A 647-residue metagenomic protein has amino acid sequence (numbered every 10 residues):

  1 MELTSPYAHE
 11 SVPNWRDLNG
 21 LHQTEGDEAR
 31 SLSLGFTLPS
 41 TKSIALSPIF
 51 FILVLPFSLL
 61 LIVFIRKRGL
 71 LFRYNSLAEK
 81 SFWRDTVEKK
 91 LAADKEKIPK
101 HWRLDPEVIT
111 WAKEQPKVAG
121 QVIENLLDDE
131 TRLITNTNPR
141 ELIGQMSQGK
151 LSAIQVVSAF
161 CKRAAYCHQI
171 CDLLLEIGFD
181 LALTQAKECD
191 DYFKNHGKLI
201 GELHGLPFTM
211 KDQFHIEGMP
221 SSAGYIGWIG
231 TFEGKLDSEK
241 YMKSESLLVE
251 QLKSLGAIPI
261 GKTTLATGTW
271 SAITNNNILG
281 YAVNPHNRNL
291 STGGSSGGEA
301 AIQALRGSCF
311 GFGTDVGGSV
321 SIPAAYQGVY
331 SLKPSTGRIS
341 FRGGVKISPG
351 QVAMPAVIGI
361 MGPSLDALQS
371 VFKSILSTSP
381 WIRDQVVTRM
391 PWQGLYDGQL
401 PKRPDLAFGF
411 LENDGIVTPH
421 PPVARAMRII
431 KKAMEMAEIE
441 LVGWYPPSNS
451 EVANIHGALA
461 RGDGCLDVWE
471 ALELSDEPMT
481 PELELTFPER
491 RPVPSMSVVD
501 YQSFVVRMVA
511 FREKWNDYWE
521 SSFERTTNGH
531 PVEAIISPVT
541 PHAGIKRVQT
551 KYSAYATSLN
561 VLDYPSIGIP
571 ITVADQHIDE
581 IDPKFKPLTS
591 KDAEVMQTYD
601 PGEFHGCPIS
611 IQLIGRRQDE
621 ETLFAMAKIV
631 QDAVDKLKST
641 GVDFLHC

Functional and structural regions predicted by a protein language model:
W15-H22, G26, G35-D191, M436-E438 (+1 more regions): An N-terminal boundary/leader segment
G120-L126, E130, H204-G230, L400-L411 (+2 more regions): Short helix-loop capping/hinge segments that flank enzyme active sites or metal/cofactor-binding pockets
E141-Q148, W228, L236-K240, A356-P363 (+2 more regions): Short, well-ordered beta-strand elements within core beta-sheets of diverse protein domains
K150, C167-D237: N-terminal, positively charged, Ser/Thr/Ala/Gly-biased leader segments that form transit/presequence-like amphipathic
Y166, E250, S254, A304-L411 (+5 more regions): Structural helix-boundary/capping segments
L203-I358, L411-N413, G462, I535-T550 (+1 more regions): Short glycine/serine-rich loop/turn segments
G205, F214, P220, S238-Y241 (+3 more regions): Gly/Ser-rich, acidic/histidine-flanked active-site/gating loops
